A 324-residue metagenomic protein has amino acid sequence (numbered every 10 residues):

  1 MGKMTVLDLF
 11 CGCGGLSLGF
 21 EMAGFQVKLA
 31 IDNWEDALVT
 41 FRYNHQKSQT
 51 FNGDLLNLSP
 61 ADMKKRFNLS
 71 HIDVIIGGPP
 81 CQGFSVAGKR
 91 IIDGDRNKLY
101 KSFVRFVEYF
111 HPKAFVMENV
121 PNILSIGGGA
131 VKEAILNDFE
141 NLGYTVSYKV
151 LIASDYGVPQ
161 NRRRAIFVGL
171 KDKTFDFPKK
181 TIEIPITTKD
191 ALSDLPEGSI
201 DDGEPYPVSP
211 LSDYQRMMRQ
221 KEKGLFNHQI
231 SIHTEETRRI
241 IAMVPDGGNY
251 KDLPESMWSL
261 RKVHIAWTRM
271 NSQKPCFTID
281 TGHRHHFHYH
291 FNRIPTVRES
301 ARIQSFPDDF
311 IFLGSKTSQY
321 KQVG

Functional and structural regions predicted by a protein language model:
T5-L7: Conserved beta-strand elements of the Class I
F10-C11: Class I SAM-dependent methyltransferase "Motif I" SAM/SAH-binding loop
G14, L18: Glycine-rich SAM-binding Motif I of class I
G19-Q26, N44: A short, Lys/Arg-enriched amphipathic alpha-helix followed by its capping loop at the start of a domain
W34-E35: Conserved SAM/SAH-binding beta-strand->alpha-helix loop
V39-F67: S-adenosyl-L-methionine
A61-H71, Q82, V86-L260: Class I S-adenosyl-L-methionine
Q215-V323: C-terminal target-recognition/interaction regions appended to catalytic cores
